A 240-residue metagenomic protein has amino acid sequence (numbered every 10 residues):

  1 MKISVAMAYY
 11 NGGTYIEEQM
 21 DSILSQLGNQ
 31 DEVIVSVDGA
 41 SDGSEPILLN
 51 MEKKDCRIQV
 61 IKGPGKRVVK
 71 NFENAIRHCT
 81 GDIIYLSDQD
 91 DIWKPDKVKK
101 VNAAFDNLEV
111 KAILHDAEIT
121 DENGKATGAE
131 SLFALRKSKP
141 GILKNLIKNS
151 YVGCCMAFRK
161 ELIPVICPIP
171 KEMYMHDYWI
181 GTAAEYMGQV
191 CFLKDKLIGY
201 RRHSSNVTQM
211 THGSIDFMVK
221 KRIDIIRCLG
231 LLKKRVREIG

Functional and structural regions predicted by a protein language model:
K2-S4, L24-V35, D55-Q59: Short loop->beta transition adjacent to catalytic acidic/histidine clusters or analogous donor-positioning motifs
A8, G12-S25: Short, well-formed alpha-helical segments that are part of the catalytic scaffolds of diverse glycosyltransferases
V37-P46: A conserved acidic beta->alpha catalytic loop
G63-C79: Glycine-rich, basic loop-to-helix element that forms the pyrophosphate-binding segment of sugar-nucleotide handling
I84: Short aromatic/hydrophobic "clamp" motif used to bind/position activated sugar donors
D88-I92, D116: The conserved acidic donor/metal-binding loop of glycosyltransferases
V98-T127: Conserved donor NDP-sugar-binding/catalytic core segment of glycosyltransferases
K139-H212: Conserved nucleotide-sugar donor-binding catalytic segment
